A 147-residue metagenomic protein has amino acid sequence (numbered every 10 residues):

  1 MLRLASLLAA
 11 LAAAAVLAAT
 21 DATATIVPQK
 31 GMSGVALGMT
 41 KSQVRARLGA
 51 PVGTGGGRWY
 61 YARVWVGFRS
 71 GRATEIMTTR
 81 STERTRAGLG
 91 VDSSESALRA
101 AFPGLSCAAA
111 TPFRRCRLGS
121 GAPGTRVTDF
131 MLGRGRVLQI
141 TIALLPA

Functional and structural regions predicted by a protein language model:
M1-L2: N-terminal secretory signal peptides that target proteins for export/translocation
A5-A18: Bacterial N-terminal signal peptides
A18-G31: Cleaved targeting-peptide boundary
A22-A24, M39-R72, T79-S81, G90-A147: A cross-family detector of function-defining hotspots
P28-V35, T82-L89: Second-shell loop/turn segments in exported
